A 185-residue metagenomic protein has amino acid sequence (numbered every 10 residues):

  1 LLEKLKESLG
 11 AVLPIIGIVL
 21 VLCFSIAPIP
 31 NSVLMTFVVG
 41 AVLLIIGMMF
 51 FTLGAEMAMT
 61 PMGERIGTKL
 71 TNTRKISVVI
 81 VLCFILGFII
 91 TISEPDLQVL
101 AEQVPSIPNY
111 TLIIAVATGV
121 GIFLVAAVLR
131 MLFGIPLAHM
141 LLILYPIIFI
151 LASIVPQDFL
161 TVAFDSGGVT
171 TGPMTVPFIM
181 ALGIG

Functional and structural regions predicted by a protein language model:
L1-L13, R74-K75: N-terminal membrane topogenic signal
L13-I26, G40-F50, L82-I89, G119-R130 (+2 more regions): Hydrophobic core segments of alpha-helical transmembrane domains in multi-pass membrane transport and ion-translocation
C23-M35: Short, hydrophobic transmembrane alpha-helix segments
V33-M35, K69-V79, S106-A115, S153-V155 (+1 more regions): Membrane-interfacial loop-to-helix junctions in multi-pass transporters
F37-M49, S106-T118, S166-I179: Structural signature of hydrophobic alpha-helical transmembrane segments
L44-M62: Juxtamembrane transmembrane-helix boundary signature
E56-R74, V99-Q103: Flexible loop linkers connecting adjacent transmembrane helices in multi-pass alpha-helical membrane transporters
I76-I148: Helix-loop-helix junctions within the multi-pass membrane cores of secondary transporters/permeases
